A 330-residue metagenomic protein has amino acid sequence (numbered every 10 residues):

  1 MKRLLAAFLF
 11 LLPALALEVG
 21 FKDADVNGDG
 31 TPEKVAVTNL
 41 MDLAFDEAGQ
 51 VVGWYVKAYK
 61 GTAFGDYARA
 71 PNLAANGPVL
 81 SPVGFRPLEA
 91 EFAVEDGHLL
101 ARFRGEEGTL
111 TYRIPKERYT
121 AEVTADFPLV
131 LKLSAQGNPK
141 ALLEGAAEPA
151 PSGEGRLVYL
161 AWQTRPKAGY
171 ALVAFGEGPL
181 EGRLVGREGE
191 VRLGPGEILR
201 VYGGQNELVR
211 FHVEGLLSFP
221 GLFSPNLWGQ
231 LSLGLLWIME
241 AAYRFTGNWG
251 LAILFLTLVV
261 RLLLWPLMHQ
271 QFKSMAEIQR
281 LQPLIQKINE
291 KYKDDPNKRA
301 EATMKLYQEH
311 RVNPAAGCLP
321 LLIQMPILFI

Functional and structural regions predicted by a protein language model:
R3-P13: Sec-dependent N-terminal signal peptides
L11-L12, E181-V185, M325-I330: Short, intrinsically disordered, charge-balanced linker/junction segments flanking boundaries in proteins
L15-M239: Perimembrane topogenic segments of multi-pass inner/organellar membrane proteins
L133, G247, D294-K298: Alpha-helical structural elements of signaling/regulatory helical domains
G194-V209, L256-F272: Hydrophobic alpha-helical transmembrane segments
S224-T246, L281, I288, T303 (+1 more regions): Hydrophobic alpha-helical segments of integral membrane proteins, encompassing both true transmembrane helices
S232-P266: Hydrophobic alpha-helical transmembrane segments
L262-F329: Membrane-interface amphipathic helices and adjacent TM-edge segments
